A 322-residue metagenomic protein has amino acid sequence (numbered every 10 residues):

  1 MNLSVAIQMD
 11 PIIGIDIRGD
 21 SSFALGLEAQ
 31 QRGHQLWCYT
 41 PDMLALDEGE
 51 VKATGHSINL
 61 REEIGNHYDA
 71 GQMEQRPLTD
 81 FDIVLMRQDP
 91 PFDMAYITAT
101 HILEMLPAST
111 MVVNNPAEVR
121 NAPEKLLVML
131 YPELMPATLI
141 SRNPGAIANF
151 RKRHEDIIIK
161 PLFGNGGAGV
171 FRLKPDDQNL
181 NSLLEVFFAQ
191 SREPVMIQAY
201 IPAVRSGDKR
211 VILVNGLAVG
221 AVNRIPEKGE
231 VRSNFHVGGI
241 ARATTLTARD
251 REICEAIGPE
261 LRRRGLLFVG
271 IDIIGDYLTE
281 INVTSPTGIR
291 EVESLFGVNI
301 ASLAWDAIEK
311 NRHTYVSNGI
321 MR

Functional and structural regions predicted by a protein language model:
M1-A6: Extreme N-terminal starter segment of soluble prokaryotic enzymes
I7, L85-M86, Q198: Redox-cofactor binding/interface segments in oxidoreductases and associated redox assembly factors
M9-R18, H34, A45-G49, I225-K228 (+3 more regions): Charge-biased, low-complexity intrinsically disordered regions
I13-I140: Conserved N-proximal alpha/beta basic substrate-recognition cap immediately N-terminal to, or forming the N-lobe
G145, K152-D156, G166-I253: Phosphate-binding site of ATP-dependent enzymes
F187-I201, E230-L278, L303-M321: A long amphipathic alpha-helix within ATP-dependent nucleotide-binding catalytic cores
E227, N282-V292: Glycine-rich phosphate/pyrophosphate-binding beta-alpha loops
